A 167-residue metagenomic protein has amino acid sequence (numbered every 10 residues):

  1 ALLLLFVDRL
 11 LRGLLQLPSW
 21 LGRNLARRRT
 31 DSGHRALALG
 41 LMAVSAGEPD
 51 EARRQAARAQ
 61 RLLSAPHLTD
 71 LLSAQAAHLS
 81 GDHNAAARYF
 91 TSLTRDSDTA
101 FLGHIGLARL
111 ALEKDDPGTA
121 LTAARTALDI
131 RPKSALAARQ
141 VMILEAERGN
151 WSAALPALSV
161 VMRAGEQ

Functional and structural regions predicted by a protein language model:
L2-N24: Transmembrane alpha-helices and immediately adjacent membrane-cytoplasm interface residues in multi-pass integral
R29-A65, L72, A76: Alpha-helical segment of the N-proximal tetratricopeptide repeat
P49-D50, H83, P117, W151: TPR-repeat structural position
S64, S97-D98, P132, E166: Short coil turns that delineate tetratricopeptide repeat
L68-L72, R88, F101-G106, T122 (+3 more regions): Alpha-solenoid helical repeat scaffolds
